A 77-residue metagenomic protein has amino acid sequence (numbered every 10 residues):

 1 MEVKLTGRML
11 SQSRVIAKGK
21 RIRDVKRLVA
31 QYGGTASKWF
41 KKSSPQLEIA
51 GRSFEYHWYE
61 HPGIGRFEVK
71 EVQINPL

Functional and structural regions predicted by a protein language model:
M1-L77: Catalytic toxin/effector domains delivered as secreted proteins or via bacterial secretion systems
